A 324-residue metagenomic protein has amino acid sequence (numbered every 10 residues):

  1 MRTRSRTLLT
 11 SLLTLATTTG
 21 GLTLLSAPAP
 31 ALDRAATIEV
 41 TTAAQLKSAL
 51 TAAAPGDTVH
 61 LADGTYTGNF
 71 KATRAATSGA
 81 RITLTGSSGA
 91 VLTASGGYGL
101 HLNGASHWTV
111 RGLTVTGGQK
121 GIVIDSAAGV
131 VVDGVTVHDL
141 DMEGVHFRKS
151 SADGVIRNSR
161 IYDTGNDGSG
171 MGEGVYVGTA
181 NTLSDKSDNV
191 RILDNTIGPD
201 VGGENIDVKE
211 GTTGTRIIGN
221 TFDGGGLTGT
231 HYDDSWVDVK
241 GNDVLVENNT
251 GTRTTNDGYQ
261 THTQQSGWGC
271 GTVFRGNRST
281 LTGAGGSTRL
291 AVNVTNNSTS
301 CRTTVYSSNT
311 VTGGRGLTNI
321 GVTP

Functional and structural regions predicted by a protein language model:
M1-L15: N-terminal export and membrane-targeting signals
L8-T10, T19-A36: C-terminal region of N-terminal signal peptides and the immediate post-cleavage residues of exported proteins
A36, D57-H60, G267-T272, T282-P324: Acidic, glycine- and Ser/Thr-rich low-complexity intrinsically disordered tracts in extracellular/secreted proteins
E39-A43, H60-D63, G68-N69, A75-G121 (+2 more regions): Right-handed parallel beta-helix/beta-spiral solenoid domain characteristic of secreted/periplasmic
Q45-A49: Short acidic active-site motifs
L50-D57: Beta-strand repeat architectures
K71-A72, A94-H101, G117-V123, D139-R148 (+5 more regions): Extracellular beta-strand/beta-solenoid scaffold signature
R81, T85-A90, S106-G117, A128-D139 (+8 more regions): Right-handed parallel beta-helix
